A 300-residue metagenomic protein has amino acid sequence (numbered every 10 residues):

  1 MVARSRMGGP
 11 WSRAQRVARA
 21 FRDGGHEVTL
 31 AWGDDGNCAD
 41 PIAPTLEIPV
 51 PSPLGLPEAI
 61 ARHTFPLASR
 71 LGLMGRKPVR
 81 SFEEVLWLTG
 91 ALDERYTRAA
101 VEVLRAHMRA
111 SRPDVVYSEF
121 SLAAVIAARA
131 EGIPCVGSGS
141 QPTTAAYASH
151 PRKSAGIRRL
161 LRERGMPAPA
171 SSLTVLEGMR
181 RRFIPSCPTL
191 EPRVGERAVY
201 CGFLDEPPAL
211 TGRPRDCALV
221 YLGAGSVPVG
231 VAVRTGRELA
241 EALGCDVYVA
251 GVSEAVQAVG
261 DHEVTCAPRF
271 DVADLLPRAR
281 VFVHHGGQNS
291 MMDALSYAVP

Functional and structural regions predicted by a protein language model:
M1-Y117, I126-A127, E241, Q257-A273 (+1 more regions): Glycosyltransferase specificity loop/lid
A18, A198-V281: Donor-nucleotide binding loops and adjacent catalytic segments primarily of GT-B fold Leloir glycosyltransferases
W32-C38, E119-A123, P185-E191, V249-Q257: Short, polar loop motifs at secondary-structure junctions
L73-W87, G139-R164: Acceptor-binding helix/loop patch of EC 2.4 sugar-transfer enzymes, predominantly nucleotide-sugar-dependent
D114-V115, R181, C217, V281: Structural motif
V115, R129-A145: Active-site proximal beta-strand in glycosyltransferases
G132, A279-R280, A298-P300: A short alpha->beta transition loop at the rim of the catalytic pocket in nucleotide-sugar-dependent
Y147-V227, A250-E254: A nucleotide-sugar donor-handling region in carbohydrate enzymes
